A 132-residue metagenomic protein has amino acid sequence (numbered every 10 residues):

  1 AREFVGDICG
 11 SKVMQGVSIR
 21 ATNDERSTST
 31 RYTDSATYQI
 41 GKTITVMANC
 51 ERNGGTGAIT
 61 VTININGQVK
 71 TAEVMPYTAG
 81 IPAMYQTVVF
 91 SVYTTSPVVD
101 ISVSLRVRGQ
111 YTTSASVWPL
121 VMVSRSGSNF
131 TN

Functional and structural regions predicted by a protein language model:
A1-R20, S124-T131: Glycine-rich, low-complexity segments
A21-T37, Y85-V89: Short beta-strands within extracellular/lumenal beta-sheet-rich domains
T37-T45, S96-D100: Extended extracellular/luminal ectodomain segments enriched in beta-structured repeat modules
C50-A58, R108-T113: Extended, low-complexity, turn-rich repeat/linker tracts enriched in Gly/Pro/Ser/Thr and Asp/Glu that occur
A58-Q68: Short, surface-exposed beta-strand/strand-loop-strand elements in extracellular ectodomains
K70-T94: Extracellular carbohydrate recognition and processing domains and analogous Trp-centered ligand-binding platforms
V92-G109: Noncatalytic modules at the cell exterior or secretory-pathway interfaces, chiefly beta-strand-rich lectin/adhesion
G109-N132: Exposed low-complexity, polar/acidic, P/S/T/G-rich flexible segments that act as propeptides, protease-susceptible
